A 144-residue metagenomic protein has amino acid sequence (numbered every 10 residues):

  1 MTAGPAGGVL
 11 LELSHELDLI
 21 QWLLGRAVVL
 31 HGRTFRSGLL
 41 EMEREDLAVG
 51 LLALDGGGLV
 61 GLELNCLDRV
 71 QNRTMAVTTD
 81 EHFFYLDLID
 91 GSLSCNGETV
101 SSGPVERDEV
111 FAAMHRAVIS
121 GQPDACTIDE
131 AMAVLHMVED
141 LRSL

Functional and structural regions predicted by a protein language model:
M1-R33, G38-E41: Predominantly a Rossmann-like dinucleotide-binding segment in NAD(P)-dependent oxidoreductases
E12-H15, V110, D129-A133: A generic structural signal for residues located within well-ordered alpha-helices of large catalytic or ligand-binding
E16-I20, F111-R116, V138: A general structural signal for well-ordered alpha-helical segments in protein cores
V28-G32, L59, H82, P123 (+1 more regions): Generic structural signal for secondary-structure transition and capping sites
L39-D46, D55-R116: NAD(P)-dinucleotide binding in Rossmann-like oxidoreductases
D55, R116-L144: C-terminal helix-rich "cap/oligomerization" subdomain common to oxidoreductases
